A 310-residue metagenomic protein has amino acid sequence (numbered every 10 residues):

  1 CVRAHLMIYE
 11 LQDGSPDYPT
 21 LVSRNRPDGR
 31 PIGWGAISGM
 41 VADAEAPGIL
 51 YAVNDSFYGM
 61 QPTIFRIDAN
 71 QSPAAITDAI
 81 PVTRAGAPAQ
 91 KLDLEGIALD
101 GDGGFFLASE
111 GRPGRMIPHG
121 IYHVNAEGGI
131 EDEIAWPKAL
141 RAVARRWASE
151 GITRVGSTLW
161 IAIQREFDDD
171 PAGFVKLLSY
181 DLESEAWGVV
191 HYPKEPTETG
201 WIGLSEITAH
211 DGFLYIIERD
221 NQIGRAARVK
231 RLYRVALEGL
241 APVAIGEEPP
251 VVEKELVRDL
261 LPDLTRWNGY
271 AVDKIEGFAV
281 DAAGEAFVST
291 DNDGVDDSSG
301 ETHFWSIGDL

Functional and structural regions predicted by a protein language model:
C1-L310: Sequence/structural signature of beta-propeller domains
